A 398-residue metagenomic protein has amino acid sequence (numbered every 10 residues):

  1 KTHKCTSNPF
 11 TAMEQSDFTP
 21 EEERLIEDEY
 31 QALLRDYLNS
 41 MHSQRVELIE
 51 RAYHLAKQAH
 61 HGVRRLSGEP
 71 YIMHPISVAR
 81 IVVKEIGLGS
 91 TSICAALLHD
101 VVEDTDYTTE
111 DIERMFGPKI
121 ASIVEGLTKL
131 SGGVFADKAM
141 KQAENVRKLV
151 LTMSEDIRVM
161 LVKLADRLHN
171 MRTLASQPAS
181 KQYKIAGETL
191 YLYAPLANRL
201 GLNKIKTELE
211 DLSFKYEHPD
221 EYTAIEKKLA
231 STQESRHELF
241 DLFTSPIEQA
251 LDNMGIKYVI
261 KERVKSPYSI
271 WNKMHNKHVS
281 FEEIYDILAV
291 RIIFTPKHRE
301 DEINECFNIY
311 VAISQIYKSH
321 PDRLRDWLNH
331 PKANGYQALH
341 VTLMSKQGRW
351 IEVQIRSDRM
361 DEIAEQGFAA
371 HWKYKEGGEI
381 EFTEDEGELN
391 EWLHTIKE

Functional and structural regions predicted by a protein language model:
F10-S43, K57-V63, I72-E85, G89 (+7 more regions): Nucleic-acid processing machinery
D36-A52, T109-K119: Short, mixed-charge amphipathic alpha-helical segments
L66: Metal-dependent catalytic cores of enzymes that make or break cyclic nucleotides and related phosphoester linkages
L97-G126, L202: Hydrophobic or amphipathic alpha-helical targeting/insertion segments
V101, I123, L127-G132, Q142 (+1 more regions): Transcription initiation cofactors for RNA polymerase, centered on bacterial and plant organellar sigma factors
V162-A165: Hydrophobic transmembrane helix module of multi-pass membrane transport proteins
